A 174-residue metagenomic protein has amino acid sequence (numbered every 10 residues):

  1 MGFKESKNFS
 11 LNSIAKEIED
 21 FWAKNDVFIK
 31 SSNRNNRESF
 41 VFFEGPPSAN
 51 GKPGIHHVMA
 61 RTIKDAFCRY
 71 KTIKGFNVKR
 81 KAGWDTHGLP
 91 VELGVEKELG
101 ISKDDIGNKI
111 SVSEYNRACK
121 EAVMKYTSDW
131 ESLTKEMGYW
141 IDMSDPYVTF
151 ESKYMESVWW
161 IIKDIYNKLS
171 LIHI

Functional and structural regions predicted by a protein language model:
M1-I172: N-terminal, positively charged nucleic-acid-binding surface of large information/translation enzymes
